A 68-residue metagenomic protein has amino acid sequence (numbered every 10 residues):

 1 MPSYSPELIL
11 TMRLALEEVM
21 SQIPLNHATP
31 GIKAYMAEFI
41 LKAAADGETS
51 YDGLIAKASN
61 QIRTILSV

Functional and structural regions predicted by a protein language model:
M1-N26: N-terminal acidic leader/helix
E17-M20, I40-K42, S59: Amphipathic alpha-helical segments within well-ordered protein domains
N26-I32, Y51: Flexible, glycine/charged-enriched surface loops at secondary-structure junctions
I32-D46: Amphipathic alpha-helical segments that form the core helices of the histone-fold
A45-V68: Short, charged early-sequence alpha-helical segments and their helix-coil boundaries
